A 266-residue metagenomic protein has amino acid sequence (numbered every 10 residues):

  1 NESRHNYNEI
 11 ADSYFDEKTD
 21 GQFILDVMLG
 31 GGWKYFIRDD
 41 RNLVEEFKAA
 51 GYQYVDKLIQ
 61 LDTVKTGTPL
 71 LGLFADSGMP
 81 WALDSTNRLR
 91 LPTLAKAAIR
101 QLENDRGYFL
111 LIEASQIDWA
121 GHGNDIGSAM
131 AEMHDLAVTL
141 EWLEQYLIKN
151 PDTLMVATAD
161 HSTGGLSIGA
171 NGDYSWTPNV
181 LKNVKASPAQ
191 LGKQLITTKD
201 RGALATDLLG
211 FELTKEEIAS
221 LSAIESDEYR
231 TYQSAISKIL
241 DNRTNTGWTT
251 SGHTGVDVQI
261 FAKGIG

Functional and structural regions predicted by a protein language model:
N1-G266: A post-motif C-terminal structural segment
